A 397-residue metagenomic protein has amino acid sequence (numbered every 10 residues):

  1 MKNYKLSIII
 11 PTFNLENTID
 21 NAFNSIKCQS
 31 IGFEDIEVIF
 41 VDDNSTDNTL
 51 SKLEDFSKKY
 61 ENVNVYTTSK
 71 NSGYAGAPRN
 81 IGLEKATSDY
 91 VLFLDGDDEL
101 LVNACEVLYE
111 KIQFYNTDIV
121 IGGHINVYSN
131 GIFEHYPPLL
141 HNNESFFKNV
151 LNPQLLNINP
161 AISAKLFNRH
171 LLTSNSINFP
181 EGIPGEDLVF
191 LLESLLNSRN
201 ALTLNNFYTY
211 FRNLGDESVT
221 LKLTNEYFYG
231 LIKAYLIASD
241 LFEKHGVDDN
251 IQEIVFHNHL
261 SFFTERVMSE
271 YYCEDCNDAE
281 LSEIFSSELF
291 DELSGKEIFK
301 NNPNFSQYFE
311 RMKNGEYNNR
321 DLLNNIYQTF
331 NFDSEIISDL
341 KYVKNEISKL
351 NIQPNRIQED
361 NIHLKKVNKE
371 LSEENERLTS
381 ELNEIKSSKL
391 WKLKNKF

Functional and structural regions predicted by a protein language model:
Y4-S7, S25, E37, V189: Cell-envelope/extracellular polymer assembly enzymes that use nucleotide-activated donors
L15-C28: Short, well-formed alpha-helical segments that are part of the catalytic scaffolds of diverse glycosyltransferases
E34-N44, N64-T68: Short beta-strand/loop segment that forms part of the nucleotide-sugar
D42-S51, K70-S72: A conserved acidic beta->alpha catalytic loop
S69-A86: Glycine-rich, basic loop-to-helix element that forms the pyrophosphate-binding segment of sugar-nucleotide handling
P78, G96-N206, Y210-F228, G246 (+2 more regions): Donor-binding/catalytic cores of nucleotide-activated saccharide and glycerol-phosphate transferases/polymerases
V91: Short aromatic/hydrophobic "clamp" motif used to bind/position activated sugar donors
Y317-F397: Boundary detector for helix-to-coil junctions that initiate low-complexity/charged tails
